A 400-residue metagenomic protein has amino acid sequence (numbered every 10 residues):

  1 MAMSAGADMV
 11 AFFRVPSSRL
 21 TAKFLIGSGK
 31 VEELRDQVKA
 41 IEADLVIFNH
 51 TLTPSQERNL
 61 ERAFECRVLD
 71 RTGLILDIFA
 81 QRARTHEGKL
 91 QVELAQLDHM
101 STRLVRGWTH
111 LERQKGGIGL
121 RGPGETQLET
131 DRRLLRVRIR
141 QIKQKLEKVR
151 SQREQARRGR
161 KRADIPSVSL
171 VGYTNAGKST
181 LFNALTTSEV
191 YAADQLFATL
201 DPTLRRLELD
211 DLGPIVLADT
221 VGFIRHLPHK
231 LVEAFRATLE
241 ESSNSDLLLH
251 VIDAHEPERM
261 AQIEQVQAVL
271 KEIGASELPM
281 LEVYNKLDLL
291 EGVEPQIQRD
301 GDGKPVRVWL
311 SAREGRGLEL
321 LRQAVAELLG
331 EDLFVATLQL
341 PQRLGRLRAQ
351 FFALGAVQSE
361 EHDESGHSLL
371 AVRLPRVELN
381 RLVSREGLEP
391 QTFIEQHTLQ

Functional and structural regions predicted by a protein language model:
M1, V31, R35-A40, H50-R67 (+2 more regions): Conserved C-terminal guanine-recognition region of P-loop GTPase G domains, centered on the G4
M1-S167: Conserved P-loop NTPase architecture
R19-F24, R82-E87, T126-Q127, E189-Y191 (+3 more regions): Flexible beta-alpha connector loops of hexameric P-loop NTPases
N49-L52, L60-E61, K89, Q127 (+9 more regions): Replace "in large, NTP-powered and nucleic-acid-processing enzymes" with "in large, NTP-powered factors and other
T72-L76, L196-F197, R313-E314: Short, acidic/turn-prone active-site loops that include or flank metal/cofactor- and phosphate-binding residues
T102-A176, F182-N183, P257, A261 (+1 more regions): C-terminal-of-GTPase-core extension/linker across diverse P-loop GTPases
S151-R153, G159-P166, A184-V216, I224-A237 (+2 more regions): Switch I (effector-binding) loop of TRAFAC-class P-loop GTPase G-domains
